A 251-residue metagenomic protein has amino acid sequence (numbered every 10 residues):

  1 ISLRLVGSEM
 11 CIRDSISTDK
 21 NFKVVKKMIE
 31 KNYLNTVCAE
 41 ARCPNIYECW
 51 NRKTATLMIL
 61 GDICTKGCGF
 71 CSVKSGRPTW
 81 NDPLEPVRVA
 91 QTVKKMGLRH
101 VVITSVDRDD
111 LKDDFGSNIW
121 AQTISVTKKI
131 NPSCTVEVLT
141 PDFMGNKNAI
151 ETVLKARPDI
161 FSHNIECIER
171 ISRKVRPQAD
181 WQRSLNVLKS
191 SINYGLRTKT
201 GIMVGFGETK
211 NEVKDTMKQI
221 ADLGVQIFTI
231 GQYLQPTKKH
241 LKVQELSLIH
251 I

Functional and structural regions predicted by a protein language model:
I1-G7, I12, I249-H250: Single conserved hydrophobic/aromatic residue that forms the stacking wall/gate of nucleotide- or nucleobase-binding
S8-K66: Flexible, acidic/Gly-rich N-terminal and inter-domain linker regions that tether and position cofactor-handling modules
K53-I160, I165-I171, D180-Y194, T200 (+4 more regions): Conserved Radical SAM active-site core
T104, H250-I251: Ser/Thr-glycine-rich phosphate-binding loops at phosphate-binding pockets of nucleotides, nucleotide cofactors
M203-G207: A short beta-alpha structural unit
E245-S247: C-terminal helical cap(s) of enzyme catalytic domains, especially alpha/beta-barrels
